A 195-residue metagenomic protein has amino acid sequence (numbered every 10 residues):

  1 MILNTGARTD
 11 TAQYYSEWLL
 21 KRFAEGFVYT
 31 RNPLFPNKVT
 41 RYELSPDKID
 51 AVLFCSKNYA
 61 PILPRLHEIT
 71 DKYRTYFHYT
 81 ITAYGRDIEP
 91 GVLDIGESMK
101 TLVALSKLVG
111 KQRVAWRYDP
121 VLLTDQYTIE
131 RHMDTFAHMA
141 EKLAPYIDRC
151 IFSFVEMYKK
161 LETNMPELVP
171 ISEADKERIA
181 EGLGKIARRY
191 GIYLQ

Functional and structural regions predicted by a protein language model:
M1-I88, I95-K111: Conserved Radical SAM active-site core
T9-Q13, K142-D148, E167: Extended interaction regions within the primary functional domain
T9-S16, I95, I129, M133 (+1 more regions): Generic detection of long, well-ordered alpha-helical segments
K48-L53, F136, P170-I171: Short, charged low-complexity intrinsically disordered segments located at boundaries of structured domains
C55, S153, E173: Catalytic beta/alpha-barrel core
Y84-V92, P120-E130, N164-S172: Surface-exposed cleft-lining segments at the edges of enzyme active sites
E97-T163, A180-Q195: Conserved C-terminal portion of the radical SAM core fold that forms the substrate/S-adenosylmethionine-binding
V169-G184: Substrate-binding surface in catalytic domains of secreted glycosidases
